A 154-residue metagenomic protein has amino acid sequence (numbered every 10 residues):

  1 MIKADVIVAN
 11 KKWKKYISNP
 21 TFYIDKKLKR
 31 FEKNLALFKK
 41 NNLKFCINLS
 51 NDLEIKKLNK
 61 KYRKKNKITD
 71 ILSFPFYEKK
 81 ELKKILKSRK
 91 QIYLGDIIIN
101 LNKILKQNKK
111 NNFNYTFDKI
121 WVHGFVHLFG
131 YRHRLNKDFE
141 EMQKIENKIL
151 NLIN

Functional and structural regions predicted by a protein language model:
M1-I120, V126-N154: An acidic/histidine-cluster motif and surrounding catalytic segment that typifies divalent-metal-assisted enzyme active
